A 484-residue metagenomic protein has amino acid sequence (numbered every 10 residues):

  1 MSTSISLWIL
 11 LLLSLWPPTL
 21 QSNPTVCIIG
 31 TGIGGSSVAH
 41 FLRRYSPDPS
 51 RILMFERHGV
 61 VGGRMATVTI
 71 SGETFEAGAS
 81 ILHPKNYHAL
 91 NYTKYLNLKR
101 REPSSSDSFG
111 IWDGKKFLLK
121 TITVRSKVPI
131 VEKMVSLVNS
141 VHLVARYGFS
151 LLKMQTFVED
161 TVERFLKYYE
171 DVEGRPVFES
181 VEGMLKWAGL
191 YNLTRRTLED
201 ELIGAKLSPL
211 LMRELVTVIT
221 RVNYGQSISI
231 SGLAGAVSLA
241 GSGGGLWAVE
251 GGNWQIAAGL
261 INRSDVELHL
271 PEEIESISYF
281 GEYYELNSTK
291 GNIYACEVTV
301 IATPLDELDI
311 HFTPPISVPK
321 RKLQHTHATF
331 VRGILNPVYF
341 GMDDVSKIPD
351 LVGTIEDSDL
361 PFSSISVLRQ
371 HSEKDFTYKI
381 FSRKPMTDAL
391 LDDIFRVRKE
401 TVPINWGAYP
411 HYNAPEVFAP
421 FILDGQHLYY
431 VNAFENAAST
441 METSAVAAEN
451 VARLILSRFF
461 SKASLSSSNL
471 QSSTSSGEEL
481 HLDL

Functional and structural regions predicted by a protein language model:
T3-T19: Cleavable N-terminal signal peptides of Sec/SRP-targeted secreted and luminal proteins
S22-G34: Beta1/beta-strand and adjacent pyrophosphate-binding region of the FAD-binding site in flavoprotein oxidoreductases
G34, V38, V60, D306: Conserved Rossmann-like nucleotide-cofactor binding loop
R43-I70: Glycine-rich FAD pyrophosphate-binding loop
G72-K167: Dinucleotide-binding Rossmann-like beta1-alpha1 core, especially the glycine-rich loop that anchors the ADP
F149-Y283: Active-site/ligand-binding neighborhood in enzyme catalytic cores
E275-I404: Mid-domain catalytic core of redox enzymes that form a hydrophobic substrate pocket/lid adjacent to a catalytic redox
D359-L484: Conserved flavin/dinucleotide-binding core of flavoenzymes
